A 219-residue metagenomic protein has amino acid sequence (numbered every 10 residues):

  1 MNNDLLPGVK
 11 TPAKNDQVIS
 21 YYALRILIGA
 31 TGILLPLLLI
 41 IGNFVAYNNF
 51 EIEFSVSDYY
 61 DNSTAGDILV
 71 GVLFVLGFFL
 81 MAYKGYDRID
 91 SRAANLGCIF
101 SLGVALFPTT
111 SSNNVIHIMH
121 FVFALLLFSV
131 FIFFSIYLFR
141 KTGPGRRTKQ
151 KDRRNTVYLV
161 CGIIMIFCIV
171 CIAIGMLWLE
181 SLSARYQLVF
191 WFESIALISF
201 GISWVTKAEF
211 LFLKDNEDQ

Functional and structural regions predicted by a protein language model:
M1-I19: Short, Lys/Arg-rich, polar N-terminal cytosolic tail immediately upstream of the first transmembrane signal-anchor
N15-I33, D152-G162: Alpha-helical transmembrane segments and their helix-start/interface "positive-inside/aromatic belt" motifs in integral
A30-F50: Alpha-helical transmembrane segments of multi-pass membrane proteins
V45-N48, T109-N114, T142, I174-L182: Juxtamembrane "helix-exit" motif on the non-cytosolic side of transmembrane helices
S57-V75: Interfacial helix-start motif at the membrane-water boundary
F78-R88: C-terminal ends of transmembrane helices
A94-V157: Membrane-proximal helix-loop-helix units in multi-pass membrane proteins
M165-Q219: C-terminal transmembrane-bundle signature of multipass membrane proteins, characterized by strong activation on
